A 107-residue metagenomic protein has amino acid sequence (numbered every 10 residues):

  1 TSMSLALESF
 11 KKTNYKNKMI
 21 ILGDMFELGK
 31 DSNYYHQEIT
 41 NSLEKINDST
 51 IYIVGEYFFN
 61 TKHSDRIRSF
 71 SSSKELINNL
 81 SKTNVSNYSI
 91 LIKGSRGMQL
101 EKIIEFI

Functional and structural regions predicted by a protein language model:
T1-I107: ATP-dependent carboxylate-amine ligase
